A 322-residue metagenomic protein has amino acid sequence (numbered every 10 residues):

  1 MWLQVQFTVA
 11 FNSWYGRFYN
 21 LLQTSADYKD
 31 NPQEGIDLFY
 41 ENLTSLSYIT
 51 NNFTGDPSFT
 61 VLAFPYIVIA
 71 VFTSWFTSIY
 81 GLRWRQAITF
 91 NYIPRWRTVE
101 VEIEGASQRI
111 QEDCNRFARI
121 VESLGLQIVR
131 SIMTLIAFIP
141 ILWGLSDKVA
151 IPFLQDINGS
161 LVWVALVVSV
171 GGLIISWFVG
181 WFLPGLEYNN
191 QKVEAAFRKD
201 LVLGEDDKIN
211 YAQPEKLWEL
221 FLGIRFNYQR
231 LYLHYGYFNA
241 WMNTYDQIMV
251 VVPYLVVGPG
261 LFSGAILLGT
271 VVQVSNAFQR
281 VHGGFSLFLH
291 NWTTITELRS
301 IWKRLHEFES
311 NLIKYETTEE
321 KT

Functional and structural regions predicted by a protein language model:
M1-F7, K29-L82, L154-W181, L268-H282: Transmembrane-helix motif of ABC transporter permease domains
W2-Y28, Y66, A70, I132-Q155 (+1 more regions): Juxtamembrane "helix exit" motif at the C-terminal ends of alpha-helical transmembrane segments in multi-pass membrane
T8-R17, A70, S74, S78 (+10 more regions): Short helix-terminus and kink motifs of transmembrane alpha helices, predominantly at the cytoplasmic interface
Y40, L46-T50, T54-P57, V61 (+2 more regions): Hydrophobic alpha-helical transmembrane segments of ABC transporter permease domains
W84-E102, W181-G223, H282-L289, E297-F308: Short cytosolic helices in intracellular loops of multi-pass membrane proteins
R116, N189-K199, L203-V252, T294-E297 (+1 more regions): An intracellular "coupling" helix at the cytosolic face of ABC transporter transmembrane type-1 domains
L142-V170, H234-W302: Helix-loop-helix
Y254, I266, Y315-T322: ABC-type nucleotide-binding domain
